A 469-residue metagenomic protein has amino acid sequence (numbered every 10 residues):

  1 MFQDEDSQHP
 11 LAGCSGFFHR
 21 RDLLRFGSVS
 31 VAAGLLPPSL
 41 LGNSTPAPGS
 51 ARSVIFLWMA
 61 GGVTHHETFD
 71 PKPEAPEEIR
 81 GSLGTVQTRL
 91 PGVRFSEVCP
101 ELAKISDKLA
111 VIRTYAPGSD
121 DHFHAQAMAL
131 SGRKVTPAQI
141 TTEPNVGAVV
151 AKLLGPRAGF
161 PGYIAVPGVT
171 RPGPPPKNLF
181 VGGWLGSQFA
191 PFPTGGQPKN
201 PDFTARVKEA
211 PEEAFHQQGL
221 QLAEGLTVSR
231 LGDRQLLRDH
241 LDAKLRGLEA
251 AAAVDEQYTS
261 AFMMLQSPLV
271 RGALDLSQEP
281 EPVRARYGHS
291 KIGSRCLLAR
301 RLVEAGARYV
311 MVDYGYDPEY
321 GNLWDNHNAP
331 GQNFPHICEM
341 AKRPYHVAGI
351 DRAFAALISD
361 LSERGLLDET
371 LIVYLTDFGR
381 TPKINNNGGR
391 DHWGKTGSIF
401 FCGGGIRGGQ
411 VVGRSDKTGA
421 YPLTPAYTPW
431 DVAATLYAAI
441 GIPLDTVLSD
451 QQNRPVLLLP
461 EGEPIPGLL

Functional and structural regions predicted by a protein language model:
M1-L469: Ligand-binding pockets and gating/stacking loops
